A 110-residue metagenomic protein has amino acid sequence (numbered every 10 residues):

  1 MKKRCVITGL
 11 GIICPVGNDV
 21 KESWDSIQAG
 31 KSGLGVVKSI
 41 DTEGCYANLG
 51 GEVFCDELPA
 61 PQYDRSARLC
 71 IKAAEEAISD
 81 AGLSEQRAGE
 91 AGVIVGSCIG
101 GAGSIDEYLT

Functional and structural regions predicted by a protein language model:
M1-T110: Conserved "HGTGT" condensation-loop signature of ketosynthase/thiolase-family condensing enzymes that catalyze
